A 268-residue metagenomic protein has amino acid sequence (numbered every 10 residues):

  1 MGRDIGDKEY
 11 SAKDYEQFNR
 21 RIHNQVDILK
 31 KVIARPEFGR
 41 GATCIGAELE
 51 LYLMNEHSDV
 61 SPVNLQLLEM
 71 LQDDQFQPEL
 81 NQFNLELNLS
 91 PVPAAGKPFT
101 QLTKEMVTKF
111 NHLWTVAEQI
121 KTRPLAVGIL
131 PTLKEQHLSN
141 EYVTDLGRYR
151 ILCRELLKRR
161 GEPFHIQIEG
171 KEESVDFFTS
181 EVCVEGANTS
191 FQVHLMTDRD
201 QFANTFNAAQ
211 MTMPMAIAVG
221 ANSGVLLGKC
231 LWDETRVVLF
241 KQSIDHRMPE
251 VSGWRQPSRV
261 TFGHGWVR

Functional and structural regions predicted by a protein language model:
M1-R268: Phosphate/nucleotide-binding catalytic core
